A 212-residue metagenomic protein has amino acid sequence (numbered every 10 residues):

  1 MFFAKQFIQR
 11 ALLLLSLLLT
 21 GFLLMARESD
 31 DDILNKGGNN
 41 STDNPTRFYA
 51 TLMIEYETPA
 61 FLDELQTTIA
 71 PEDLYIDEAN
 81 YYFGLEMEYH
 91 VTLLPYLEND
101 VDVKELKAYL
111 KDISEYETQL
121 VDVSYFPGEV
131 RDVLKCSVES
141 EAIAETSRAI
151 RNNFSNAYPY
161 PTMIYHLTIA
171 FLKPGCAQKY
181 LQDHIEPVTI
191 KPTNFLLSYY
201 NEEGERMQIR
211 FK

Functional and structural regions predicted by a protein language model:
F2-L13: Bacterial N-terminal signal peptides that target proteins for export
A4-K5, T20, S140: Polar helix-capping/helix-linker motif
A11-F22: Bacterial N-terminal signal peptides
D30-K212: Histidine-dependent nucleotide/RNA phosphoesterase domain, centered on the 2H-phosphoesterase fold with its duplicated
